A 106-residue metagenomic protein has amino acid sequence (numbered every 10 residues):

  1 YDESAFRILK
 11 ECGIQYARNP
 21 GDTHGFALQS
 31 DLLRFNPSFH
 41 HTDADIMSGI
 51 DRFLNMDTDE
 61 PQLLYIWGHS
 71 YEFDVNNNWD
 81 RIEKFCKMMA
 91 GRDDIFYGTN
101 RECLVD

Functional and structural regions predicted by a protein language model:
Y1-F53, N77-R81: Catalytic domains of cell-wall/extracellular-matrix polysaccharide-remodeling enzymes, centered on de-N-acetylation
S38-E102: Catalytic grooves of carbohydrate-active enzymes
V105-D106: Short active-site loop/helix that positions an aromatic residue
